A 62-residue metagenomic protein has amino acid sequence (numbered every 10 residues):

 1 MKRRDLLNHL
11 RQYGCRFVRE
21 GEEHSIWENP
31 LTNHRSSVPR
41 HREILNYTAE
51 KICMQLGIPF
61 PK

Functional and structural regions predicted by a protein language model:
M1-R19, E28-K62: Basic nucleic-acid-binding interfaces
